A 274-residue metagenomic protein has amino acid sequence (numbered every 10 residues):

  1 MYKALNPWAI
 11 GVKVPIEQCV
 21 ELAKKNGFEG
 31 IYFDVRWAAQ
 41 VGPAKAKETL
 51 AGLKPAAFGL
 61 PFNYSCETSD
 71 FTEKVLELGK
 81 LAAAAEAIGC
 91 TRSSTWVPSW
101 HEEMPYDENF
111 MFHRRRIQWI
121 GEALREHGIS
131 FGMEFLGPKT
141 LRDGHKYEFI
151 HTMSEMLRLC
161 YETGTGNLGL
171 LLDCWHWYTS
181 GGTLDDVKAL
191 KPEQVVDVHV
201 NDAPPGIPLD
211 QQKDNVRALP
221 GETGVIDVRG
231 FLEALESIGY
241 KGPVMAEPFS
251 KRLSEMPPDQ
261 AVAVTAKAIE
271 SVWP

Functional and structural regions predicted by a protein language model:
M1-G27, A44, A51, A83-A84 (+3 more regions): Histidine-acidic metal/acid-base catalytic patches
A9-G11, V35-A39, P61-Y64, V97-H101 (+4 more regions): Active-site-proximal loop/turn and secondary-structure-junction residues that shape catalytic pockets, frequently
Y32, A57-G59, S94, G132 (+2 more regions): Conserved beta-strand positions in the central sheet of alpha/beta enzyme cores
Y32-A51, H101, P105: Glycine-rich, proline-tolerant flexible connector loops at the mouths of alpha/beta enzymes
Q40-V41, E73, D227: Aromatic- and glycine-enriched glycan-recognition loops and surfaces that form the carbohydrate-binding subsites
E48-E73: Short hydrophobic interaction/assembly module
P55-G59, G137, Q211: Short, basic/glycine-rich phosphate-binding loops at helix/coil junctions that contact nucleotide phosphates
E67-G169, T179, M256, Q260 (+1 more regions): Active-site acidic/histidine proton-transfer and metal-coordination neighborhood in alpha/beta enzyme cores
